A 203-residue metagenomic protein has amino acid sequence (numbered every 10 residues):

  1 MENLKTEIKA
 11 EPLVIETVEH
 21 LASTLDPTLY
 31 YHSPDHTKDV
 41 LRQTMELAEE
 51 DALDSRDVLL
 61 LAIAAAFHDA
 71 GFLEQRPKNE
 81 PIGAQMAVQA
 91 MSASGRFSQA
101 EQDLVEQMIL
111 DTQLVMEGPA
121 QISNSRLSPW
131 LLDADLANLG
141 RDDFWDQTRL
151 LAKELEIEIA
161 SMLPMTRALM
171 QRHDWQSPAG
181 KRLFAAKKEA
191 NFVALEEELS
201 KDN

Functional and structural regions predicted by a protein language model:
M1-L29, S33-T37, L41: Conserved N-terminal diphosphate/IPP-binding helix and adjacent helical/loop segment of trans-prenyltransferase domains
V14-V18, E50, E80: Short catalytic/metal-binding and nucleic-acid-binding patches
L25-D54, F67, L114-N203: Divalent metal-dependent phosphate-bond-processing catalytic cores, especially two-metal-ion Mg2+/Mn2+ enzymes that act
T28, H32, G71, Q75 (+1 more regions): Conserved aromatic-histidine-acidic binding/catalytic patches
V40, V58-E74, G83, V105-Q113: His-Asp-centered metal-binding catalytic motifs of divalent-metal-dependent phosphohydrolases/nucleases
V40-T44, K78-S94: An active-site-proximal "capping" alpha-helix that borders the catalytic cofactor pocket
D51, A90-A100: Inter-helical turn/loop segments and adjacent helix faces that build the functional surface of alpha-helical bundle
